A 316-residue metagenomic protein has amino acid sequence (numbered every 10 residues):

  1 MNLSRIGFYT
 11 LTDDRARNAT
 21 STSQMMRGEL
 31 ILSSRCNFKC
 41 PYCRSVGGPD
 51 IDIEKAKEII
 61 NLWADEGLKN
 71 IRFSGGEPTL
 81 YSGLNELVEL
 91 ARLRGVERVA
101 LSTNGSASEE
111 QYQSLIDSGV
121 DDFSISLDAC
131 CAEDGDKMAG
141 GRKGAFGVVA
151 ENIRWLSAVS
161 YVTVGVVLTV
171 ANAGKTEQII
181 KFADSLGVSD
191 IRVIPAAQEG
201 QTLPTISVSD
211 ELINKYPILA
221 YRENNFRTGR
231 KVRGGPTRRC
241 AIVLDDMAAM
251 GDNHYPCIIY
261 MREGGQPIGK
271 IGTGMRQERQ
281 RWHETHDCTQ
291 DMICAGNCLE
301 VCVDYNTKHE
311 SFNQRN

Functional and structural regions predicted by a protein language model:
M1-P49, N61-A64, N214-P217, R233-G234 (+3 more regions): N-terminal pre-core extensions flanking Radical SAM catalytic domains
G28, I60, V88, Y112 (+3 more regions): Generic structural signal for well-ordered alpha-helices, preferentially at hydrophobic/aromatic core positions
I31, R72, T163: Conserved beta-strand segments that form the floor/walls of ligand-binding pockets within enzyme and binding domains
R35, K39, R44, G67 (+3 more regions): Conserved functional loop/turn residues at catalytic and ligand-binding sites
C43, I71, V99, F123 (+1 more regions): Hydrophobic residues within beta-strands of alpha/beta enzymes
G48-S102, S106-D121: Conserved Radical SAM active-site core
I51, D117-D122, S126-G272, R276 (+1 more regions): Radical SAM enzyme [4Fe-4S]-AdoMet core and its adjacent flexible, acidic and glycine-rich loops/tails across
